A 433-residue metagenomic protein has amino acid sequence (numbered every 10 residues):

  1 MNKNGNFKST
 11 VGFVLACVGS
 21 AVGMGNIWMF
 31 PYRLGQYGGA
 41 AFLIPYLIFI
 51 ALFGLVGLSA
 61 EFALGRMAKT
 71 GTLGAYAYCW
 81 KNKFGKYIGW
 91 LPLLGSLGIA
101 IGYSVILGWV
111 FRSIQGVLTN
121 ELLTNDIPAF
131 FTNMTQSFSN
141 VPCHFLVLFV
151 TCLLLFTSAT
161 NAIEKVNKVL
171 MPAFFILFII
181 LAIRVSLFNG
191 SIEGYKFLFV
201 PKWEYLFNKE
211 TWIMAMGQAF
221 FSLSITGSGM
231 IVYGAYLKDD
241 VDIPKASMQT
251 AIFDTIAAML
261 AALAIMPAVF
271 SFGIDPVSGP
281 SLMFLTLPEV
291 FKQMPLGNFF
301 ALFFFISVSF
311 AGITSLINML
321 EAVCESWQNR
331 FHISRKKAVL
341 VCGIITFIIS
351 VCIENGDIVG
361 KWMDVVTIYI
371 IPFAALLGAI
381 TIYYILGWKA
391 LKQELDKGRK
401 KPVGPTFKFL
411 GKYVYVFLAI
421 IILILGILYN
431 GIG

Functional and structural regions predicted by a protein language model:
M1-M29, G57-F62, R66-Y78, K83-Y87 (+3 more regions): Membrane-interface "cap" regions at the ends of multi-pass membrane proteins
N2-F7, V11, E164, K168-I313 (+1 more regions): Membrane-embedded translocation segments of transport machinery
N2-G5, R33-Y37, M67-L91, S104-A162 (+5 more regions): Inter-helical loop and helix-membrane interface segments of multi-pass membrane transporters/permeases
N6, G12-V14, S20, F138-P142 (+5 more regions): Loop-to-transmembrane helix boundary motifs in multi-pass membrane proteins
S9-F49, S228-G234, V241-M248, I252-T255 (+2 more regions): Transmembrane helix-boundary motif of multi-pass solute transporters/channels
M29-Y46, W80, N161-L170, K245 (+6 more regions): Transmembrane helix-loop boundary segments of multi-pass membrane transporters
G74, L107-T135, Y236-D240, K245 (+4 more regions): Helix-loop-helix connectors at the membrane interface of multi-pass transporters/channels
I88-L93, V323, R330-G343, V365-I427: C-terminal membrane-solvent junction of multi-pass transporters and transport-like membrane proteins
